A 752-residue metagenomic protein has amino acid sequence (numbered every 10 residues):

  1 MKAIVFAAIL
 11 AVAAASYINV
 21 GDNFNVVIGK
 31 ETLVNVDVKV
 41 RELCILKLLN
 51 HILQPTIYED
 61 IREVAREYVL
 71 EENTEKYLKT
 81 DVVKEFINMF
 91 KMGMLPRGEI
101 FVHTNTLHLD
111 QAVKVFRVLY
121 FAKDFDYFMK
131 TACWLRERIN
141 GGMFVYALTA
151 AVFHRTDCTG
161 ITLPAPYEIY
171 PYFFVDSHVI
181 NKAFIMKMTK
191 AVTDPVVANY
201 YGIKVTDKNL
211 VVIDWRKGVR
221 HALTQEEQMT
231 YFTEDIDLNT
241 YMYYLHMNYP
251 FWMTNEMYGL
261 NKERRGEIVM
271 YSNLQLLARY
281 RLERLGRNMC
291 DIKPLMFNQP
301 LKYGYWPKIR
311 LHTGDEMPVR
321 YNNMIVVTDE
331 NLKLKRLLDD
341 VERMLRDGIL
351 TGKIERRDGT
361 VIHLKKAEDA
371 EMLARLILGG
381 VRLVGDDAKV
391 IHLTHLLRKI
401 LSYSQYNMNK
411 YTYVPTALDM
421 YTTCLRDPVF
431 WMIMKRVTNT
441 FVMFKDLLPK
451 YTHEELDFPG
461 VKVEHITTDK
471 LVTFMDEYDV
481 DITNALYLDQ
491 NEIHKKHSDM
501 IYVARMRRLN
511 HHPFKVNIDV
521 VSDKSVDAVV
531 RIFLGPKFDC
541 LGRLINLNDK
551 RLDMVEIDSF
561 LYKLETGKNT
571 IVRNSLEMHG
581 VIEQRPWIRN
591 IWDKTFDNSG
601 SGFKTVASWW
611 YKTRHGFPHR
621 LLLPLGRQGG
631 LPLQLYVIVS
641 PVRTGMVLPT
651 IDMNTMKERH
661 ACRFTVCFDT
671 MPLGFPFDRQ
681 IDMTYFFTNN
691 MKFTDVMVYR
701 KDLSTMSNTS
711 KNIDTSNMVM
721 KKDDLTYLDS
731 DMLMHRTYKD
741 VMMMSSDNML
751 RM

Functional and structural regions predicted by a protein language model:
K2-S16: Cleavable N-terminal signal peptides of Sec/SRP-targeted secreted and luminal proteins
S16-M752: Intrinsically disordered, flexible peripheral segments
